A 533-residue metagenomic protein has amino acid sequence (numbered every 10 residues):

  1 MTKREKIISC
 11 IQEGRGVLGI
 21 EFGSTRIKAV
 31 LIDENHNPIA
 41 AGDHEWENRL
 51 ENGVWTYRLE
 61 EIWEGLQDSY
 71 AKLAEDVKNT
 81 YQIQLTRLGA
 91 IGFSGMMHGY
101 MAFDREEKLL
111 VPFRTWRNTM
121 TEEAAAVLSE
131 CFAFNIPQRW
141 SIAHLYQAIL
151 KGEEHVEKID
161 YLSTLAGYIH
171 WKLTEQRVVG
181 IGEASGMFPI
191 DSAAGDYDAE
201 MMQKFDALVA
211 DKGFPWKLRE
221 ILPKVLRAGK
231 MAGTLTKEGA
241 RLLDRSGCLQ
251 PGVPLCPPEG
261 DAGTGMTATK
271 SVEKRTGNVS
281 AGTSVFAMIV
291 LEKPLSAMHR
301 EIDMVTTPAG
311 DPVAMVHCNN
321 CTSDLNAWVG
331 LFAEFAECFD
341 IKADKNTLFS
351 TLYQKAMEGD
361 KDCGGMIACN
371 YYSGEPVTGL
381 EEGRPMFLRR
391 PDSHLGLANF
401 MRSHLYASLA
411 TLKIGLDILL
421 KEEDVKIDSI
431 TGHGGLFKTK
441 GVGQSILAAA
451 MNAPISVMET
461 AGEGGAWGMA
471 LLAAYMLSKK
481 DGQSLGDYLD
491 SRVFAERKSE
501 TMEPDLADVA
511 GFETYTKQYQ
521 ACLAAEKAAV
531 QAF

Functional and structural regions predicted by a protein language model:
M1-V111, A126-V127, K158, R219 (+5 more regions): N-terminal glycine/serine-rich phosphate-binding loop of ATP-dependent small-molecule kinases, especially carbohydrate
T2-Q12, L18-G19, L85, E123-R139 (+5 more regions): Active-site core segments that coordinate phosphate-bearing ligands/cofactors across diverse enzyme families
G53, F113, I136-R139: Short N-terminal micro-motifs specific to bacterial/archaeal maturation and metal-cluster initiation sites
Y57, E61-G65, A143, V442 (+1 more regions): A general alpha-helical scaffold signature found inside nucleotide-binding enzyme cores
N118: Carbohydrate-associated surface elements
